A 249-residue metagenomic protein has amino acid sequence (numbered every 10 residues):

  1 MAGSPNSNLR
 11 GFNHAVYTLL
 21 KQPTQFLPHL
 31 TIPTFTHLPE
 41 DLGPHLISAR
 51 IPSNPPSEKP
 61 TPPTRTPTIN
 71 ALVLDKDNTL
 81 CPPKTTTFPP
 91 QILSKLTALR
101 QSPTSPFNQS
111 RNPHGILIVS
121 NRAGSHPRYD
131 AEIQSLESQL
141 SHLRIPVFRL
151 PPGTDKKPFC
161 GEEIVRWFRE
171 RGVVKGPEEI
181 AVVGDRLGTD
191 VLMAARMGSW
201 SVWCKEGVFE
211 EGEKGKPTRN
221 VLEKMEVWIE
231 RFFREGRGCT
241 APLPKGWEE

Functional and structural regions predicted by a protein language model:
M1-N70, T86-F88, I92-L93, T97-E249: Asp-based, Mg2+/Mn2+-dependent phosphohydrolase catalytic module
D75: Active-site residues of response regulator receiver
T79-L80: Hydrophobic "anchor" residues
